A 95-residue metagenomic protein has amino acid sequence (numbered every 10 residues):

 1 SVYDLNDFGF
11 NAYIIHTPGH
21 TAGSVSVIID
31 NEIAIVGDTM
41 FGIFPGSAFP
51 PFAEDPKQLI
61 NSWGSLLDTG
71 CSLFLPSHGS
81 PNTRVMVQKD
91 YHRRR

Functional and structural regions predicted by a protein language model:
S1-N6: Active-site HxH/HxHxD metal-binding segment of metal-dependent hydrolases
N11-H16, A22-H92: Metallo-beta-lactamase
